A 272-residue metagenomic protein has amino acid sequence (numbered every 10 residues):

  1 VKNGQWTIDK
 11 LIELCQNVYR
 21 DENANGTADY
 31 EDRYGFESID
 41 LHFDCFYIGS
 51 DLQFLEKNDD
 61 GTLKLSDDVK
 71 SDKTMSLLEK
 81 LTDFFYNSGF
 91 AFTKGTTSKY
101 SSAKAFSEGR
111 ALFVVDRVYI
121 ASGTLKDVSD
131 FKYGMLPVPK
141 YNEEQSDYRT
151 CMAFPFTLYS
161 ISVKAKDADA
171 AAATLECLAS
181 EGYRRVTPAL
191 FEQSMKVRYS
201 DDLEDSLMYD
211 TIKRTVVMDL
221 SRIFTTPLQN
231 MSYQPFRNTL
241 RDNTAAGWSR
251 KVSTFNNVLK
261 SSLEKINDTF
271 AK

Functional and structural regions predicted by a protein language model:
G4-K64: Extracytoplasmic/periplasmic solute-binding protein
I12-N17, K99-V114: Short helices/loops that flank or line small-molecule/ion binding pockets
I12-N17, Y47, F54-T96: Glycine-centered hinge/linker elements that transmit conformational signals in sensory and ligand-binding systems
E13-N23, T82-Y86, K166, E176-Y183: Sec-exported extracytoplasmic/periplasmic mature domains
I39-H42, D116-A121: Beta->alpha turn/N-cap motifs
L112-R117, G134: Paired acidic/hydrophobic, glycine-rich loop segments that form the ligand-binding mouth/hinge of periplasmic-binding
K126-V197: Extracytoplasmic/periplasmic substrate-recognition and gating elements
V163-A172, G182-K272: Conserved C-terminal helix/tail region of periplasmic/extracytoplasmic solute-binding proteins
